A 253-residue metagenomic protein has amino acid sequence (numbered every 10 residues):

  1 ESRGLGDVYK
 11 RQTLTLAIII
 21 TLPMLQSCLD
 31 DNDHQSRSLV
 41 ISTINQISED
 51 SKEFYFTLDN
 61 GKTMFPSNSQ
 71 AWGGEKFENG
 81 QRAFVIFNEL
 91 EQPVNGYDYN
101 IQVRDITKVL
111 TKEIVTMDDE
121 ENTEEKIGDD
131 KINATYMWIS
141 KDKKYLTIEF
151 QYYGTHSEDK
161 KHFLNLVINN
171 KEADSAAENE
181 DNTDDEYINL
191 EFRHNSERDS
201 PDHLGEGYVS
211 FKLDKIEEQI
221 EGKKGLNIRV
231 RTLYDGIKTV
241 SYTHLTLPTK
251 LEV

Functional and structural regions predicted by a protein language model:
E1-S2, T21, Q219-E221, E252: Generic structural signal for beta-strand residues in well-ordered domains
E1-Y9, H244-V253: Single conserved hydrophobic/aromatic residue that forms the stacking wall/gate of nucleotide- or nucleobase-binding
L14-T21: Sec-dependent N-terminal signal peptides
M24-S27: C-terminal motif of bacterial Sec signal peptides marking the signal peptidase cleavage site
L29-D31: Bacterial signal peptide processing site
R37-L245: First exposed extracellular module after export/assembly in secreted or surface-exposed proteins
